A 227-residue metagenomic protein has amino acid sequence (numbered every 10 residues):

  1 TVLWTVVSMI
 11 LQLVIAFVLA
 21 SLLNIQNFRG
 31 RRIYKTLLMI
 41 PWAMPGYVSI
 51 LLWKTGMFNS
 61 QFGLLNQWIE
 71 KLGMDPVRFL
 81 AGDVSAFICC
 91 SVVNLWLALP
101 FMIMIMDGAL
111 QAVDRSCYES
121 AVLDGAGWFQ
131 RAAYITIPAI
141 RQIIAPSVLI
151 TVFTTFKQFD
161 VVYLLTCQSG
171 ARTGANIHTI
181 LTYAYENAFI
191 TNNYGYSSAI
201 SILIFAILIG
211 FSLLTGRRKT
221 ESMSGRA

Functional and structural regions predicted by a protein language model:
T1-A227: A structural signal for multi-pass alpha-helical bundles of membrane permease subunits that mediate small-molecule
